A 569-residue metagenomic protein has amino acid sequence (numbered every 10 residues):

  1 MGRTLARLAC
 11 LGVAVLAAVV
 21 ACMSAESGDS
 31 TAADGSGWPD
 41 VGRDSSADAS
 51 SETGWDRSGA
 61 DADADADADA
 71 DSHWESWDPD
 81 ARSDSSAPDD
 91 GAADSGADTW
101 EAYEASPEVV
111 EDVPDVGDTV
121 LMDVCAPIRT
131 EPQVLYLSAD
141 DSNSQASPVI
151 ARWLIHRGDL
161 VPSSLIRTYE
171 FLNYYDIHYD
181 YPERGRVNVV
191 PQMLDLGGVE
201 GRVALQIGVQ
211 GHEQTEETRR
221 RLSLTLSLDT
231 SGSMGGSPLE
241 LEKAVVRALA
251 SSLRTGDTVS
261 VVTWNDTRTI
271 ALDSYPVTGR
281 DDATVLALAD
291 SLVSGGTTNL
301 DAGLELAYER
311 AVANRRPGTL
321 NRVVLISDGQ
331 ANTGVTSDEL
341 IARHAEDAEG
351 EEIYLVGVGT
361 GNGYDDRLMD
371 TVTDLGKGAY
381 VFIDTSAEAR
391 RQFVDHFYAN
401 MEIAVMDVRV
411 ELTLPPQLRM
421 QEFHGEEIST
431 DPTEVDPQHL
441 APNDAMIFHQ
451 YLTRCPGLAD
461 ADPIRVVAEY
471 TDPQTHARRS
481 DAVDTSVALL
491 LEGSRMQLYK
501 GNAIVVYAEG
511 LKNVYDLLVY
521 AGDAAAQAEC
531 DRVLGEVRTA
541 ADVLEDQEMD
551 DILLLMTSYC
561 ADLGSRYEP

Functional and structural regions predicted by a protein language model:
M1-G12: Bacterial N-terminal signal peptides that target proteins for export
V19-A21: C-terminal motif of bacterial Sec signal peptides marking the signal peptidase cleavage site
M23-W38, T53-W55, A68, W77 (+11 more regions): Von Willebrand factor
Y181-E183, R316, D338-Y354, T360-P473: Acidic, polar loop-rich interaction surfaces within structured domains
L222, R254-V259, T298-N299, R316-R322 (+2 more regions): Loop/turn elements at helix/coil->beta-strand transitions in domains of secreted/extracellular proteins
L228-S231, E242, V261, A307 (+3 more regions): DG-centered beta-turn motif at the end of beta-strands
G232, R247-T255, D290-S294, Y308-R316 (+4 more regions): Sec-exported extracytoplasmic/periplasmic mature domains
A287-T319, N362-D365: Von Willebrand factor
